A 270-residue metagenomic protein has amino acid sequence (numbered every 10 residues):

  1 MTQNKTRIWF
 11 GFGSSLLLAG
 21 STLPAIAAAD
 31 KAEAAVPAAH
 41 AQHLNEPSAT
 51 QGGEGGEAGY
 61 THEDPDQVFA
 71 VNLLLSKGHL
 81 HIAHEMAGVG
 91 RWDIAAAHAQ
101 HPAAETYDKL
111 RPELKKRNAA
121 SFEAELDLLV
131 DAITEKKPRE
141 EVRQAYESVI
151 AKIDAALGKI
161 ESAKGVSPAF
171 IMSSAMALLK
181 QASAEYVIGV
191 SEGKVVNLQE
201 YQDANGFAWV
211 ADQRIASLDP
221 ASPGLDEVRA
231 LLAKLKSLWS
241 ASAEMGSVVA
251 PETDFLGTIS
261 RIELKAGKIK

Functional and structural regions predicted by a protein language model:
M1-P24: Bacterial Sec-dependent N-terminal signal peptides
A28-K270: Mature extracytoplasmic or organellar-lumen-exposed domains after removal of signal/transit peptides
